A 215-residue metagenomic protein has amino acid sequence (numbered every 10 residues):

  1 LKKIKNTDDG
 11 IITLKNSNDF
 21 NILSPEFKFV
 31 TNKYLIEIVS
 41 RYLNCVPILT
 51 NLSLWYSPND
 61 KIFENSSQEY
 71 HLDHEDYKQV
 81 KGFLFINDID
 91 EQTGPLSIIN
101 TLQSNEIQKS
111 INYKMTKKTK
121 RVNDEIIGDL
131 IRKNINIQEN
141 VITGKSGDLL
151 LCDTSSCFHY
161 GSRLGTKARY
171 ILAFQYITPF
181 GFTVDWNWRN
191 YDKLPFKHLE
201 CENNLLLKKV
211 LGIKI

Functional and structural regions predicted by a protein language model:
L1-Q68: Non-heme Fe(II)-dependent double-stranded beta-helix
C45, N59-I62, I89-E91, S104 (+3 more regions): Short, charged/polar surface micro-motifs in flexible loops or helix N-caps
C45-I48, L72-E75, I86-P95, T101-Q103: Active-site region of the double-stranded beta-helix
S67-H74, C157, G161: Histidine-centered catalytic micro-motifs
E75-E91, T143-K145, L151, Q175-P179: Short, conserved beta-strand element in jelly-roll/cupin
V80, G94, Y170: Change "...and in nucleic-acid phosphodiester-cleaving endonucleases..." to "...and in nucleic-acid processing enzymes
Q92-C157: Double-stranded beta-helix
I111-N112, L149-L151, S155-I215: Non-heme Fe(II)/2-oxoglutarate
